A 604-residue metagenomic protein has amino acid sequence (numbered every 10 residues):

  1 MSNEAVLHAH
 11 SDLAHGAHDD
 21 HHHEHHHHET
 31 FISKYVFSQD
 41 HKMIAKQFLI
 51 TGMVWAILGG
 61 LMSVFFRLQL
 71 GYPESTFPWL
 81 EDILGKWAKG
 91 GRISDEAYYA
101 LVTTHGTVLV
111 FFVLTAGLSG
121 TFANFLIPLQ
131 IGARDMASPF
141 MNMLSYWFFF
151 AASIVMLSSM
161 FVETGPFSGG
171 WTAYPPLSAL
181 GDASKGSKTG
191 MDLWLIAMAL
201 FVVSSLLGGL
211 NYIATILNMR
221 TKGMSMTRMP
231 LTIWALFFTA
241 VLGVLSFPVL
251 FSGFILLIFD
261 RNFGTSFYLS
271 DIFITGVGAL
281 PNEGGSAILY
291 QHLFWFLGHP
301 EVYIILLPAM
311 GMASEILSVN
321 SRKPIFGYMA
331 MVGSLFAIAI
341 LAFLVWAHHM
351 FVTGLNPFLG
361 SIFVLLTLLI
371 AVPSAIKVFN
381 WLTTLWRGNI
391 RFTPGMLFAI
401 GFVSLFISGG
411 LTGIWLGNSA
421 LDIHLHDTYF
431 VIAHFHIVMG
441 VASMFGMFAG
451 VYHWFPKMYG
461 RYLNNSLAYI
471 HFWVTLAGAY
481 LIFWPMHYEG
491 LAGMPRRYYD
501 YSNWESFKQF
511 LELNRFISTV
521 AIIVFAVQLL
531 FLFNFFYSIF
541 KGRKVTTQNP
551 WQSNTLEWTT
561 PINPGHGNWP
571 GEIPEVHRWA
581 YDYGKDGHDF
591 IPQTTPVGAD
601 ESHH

Functional and structural regions predicted by a protein language model:
S2-H604: Membrane-embedded and interfacial regions of multi-pass energy-transducing membrane proteins
